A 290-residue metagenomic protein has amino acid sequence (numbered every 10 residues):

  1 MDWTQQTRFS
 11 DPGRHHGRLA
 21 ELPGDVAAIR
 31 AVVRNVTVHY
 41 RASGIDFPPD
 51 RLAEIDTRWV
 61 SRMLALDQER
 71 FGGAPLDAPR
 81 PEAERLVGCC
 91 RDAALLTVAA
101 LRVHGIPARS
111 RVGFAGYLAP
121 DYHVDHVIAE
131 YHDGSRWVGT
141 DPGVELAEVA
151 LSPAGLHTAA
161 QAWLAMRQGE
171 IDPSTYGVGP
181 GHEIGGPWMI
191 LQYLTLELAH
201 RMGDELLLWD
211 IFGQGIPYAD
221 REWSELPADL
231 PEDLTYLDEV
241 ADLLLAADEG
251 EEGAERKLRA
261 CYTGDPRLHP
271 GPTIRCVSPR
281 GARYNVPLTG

Functional and structural regions predicted by a protein language model:
M1-E84, L96: Secondary-structure boundary elements
D2-S10, R30-A53, F114-V127, Y131-L268: His-Asp-centered catalytic microenvironments across diverse enzyme cores, prominently the transglutaminase-like
L22, A83-C90, G186, Y218: Aromatic-acidic/polar surface patches that form glycan- and anion
A83-V112, A129: Cysteine-centered nucleophilic/redox motifs
C261-G290: Extended non-globular C-terminal regions
